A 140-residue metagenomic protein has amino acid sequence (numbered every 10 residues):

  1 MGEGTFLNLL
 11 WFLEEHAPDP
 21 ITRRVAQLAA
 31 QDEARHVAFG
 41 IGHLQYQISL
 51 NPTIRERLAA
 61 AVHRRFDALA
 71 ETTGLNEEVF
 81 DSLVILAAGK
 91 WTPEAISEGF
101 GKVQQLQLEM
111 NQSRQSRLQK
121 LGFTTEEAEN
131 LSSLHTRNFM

Functional and structural regions predicted by a protein language model:
M1-M140: Non-heme di-metal
